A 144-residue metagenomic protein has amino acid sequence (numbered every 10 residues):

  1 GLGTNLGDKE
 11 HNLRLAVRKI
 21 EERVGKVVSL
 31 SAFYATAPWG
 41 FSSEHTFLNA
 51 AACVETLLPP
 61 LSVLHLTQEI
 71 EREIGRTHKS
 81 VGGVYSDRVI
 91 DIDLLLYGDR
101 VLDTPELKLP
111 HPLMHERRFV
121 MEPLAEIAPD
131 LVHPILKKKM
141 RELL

Functional and structural regions predicted by a protein language model:
G1-V24, S31-A37: N-terminal beta1-alpha1 ligand-phosphate binding loop
L2, L30, A50-A52, I92-L94: A structural signal for short, well-ordered beta-strand segments
T4, A52-L58, L96-G98: Short beta-strand-to-loop capping motifs
L6-K9, L13, R23, F41 (+4 more regions): Hydrophobic alpha-helical segments and helix-packing faces
V28-L30, P105: Beta-strand scaffold of nucleotide-dependent catalytic cores
S31-L57: Short, charge-patterned binding micro-sites
W39-T46, L61-L144: Flexible, gly/pro- and Lys/Arg-enriched active-site loops
